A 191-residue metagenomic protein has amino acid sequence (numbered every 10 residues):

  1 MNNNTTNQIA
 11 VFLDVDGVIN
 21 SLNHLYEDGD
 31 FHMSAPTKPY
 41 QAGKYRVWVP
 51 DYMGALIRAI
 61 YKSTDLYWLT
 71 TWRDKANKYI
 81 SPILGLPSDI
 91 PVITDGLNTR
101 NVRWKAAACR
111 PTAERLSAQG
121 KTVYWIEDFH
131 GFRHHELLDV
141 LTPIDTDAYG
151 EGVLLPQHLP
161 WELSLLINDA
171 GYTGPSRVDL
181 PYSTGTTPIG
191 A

Functional and structural regions predicted by a protein language model:
M1-L13, N23-Y26, Y172-A191: Non-catalytic pre-domain segments flanking phosphatase-related domains
N2-R100: Alpha-helical substrate-recognition element adjacent to the catalytic core
K75-A191: C-terminal cap/substrate-recognition subdomain and adjoining C-terminal extension of metal-dependent phosphatase-like
